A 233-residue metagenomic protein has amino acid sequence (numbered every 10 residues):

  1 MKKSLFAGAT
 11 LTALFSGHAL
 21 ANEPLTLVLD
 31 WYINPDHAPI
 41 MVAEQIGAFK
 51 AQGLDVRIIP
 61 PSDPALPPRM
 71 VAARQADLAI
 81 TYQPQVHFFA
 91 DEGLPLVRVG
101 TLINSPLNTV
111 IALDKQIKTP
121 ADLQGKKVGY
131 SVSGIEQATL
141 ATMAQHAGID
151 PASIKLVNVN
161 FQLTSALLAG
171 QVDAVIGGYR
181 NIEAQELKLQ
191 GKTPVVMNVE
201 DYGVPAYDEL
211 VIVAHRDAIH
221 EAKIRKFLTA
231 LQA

Functional and structural regions predicted by a protein language model:
M1-L20: Gram-negative bacterial Sec-dependent N-terminal signal peptides
N22-I46, R57, L107-L113, I117-L189 (+1 more regions): Bilobed "Venus flytrap"/periplasmic-binding protein-like clamshell domains and structurally analogous long
L25-L29, L94-L102, K126-G129, V195-G203: A structural signal for short loop-to-beta-strand junctions that line the ligand-binding cleft of periplasmic/secreted
E44-A79: Extracytoplasmic small-molecule ligand-binding "clamshell" domains of the periplasmic binding protein/Venus flytrap
G47, R69, A73, H87 (+7 more regions): Solvent-exposed, polar/charged alpha-helical surfaces in well-ordered, non-transmembrane soluble domains, broadly
L54-D55, A72-T81, G93-L96, K126-K127 (+2 more regions): Alpha-to-beta junction loops
P60-P64, R74-H87, E92, I103 (+6 more regions): Beta->alpha turn/N-cap motifs
P84-Q85, Q162-A166, G170-A233: Pocket-lining segment of extracytoplasmic ligand-binding domains
